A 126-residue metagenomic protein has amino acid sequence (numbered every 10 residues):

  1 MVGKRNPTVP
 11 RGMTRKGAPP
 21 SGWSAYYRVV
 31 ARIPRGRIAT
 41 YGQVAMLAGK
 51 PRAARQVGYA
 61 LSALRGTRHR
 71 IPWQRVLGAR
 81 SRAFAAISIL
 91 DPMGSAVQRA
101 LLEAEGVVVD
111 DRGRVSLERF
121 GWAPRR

Functional and structural regions predicted by a protein language model:
V2-R126: Nucleic acid-binding interface residues in structured DNA/RNA-binding domains, emphasizing the DNA-engaging scaffolds
